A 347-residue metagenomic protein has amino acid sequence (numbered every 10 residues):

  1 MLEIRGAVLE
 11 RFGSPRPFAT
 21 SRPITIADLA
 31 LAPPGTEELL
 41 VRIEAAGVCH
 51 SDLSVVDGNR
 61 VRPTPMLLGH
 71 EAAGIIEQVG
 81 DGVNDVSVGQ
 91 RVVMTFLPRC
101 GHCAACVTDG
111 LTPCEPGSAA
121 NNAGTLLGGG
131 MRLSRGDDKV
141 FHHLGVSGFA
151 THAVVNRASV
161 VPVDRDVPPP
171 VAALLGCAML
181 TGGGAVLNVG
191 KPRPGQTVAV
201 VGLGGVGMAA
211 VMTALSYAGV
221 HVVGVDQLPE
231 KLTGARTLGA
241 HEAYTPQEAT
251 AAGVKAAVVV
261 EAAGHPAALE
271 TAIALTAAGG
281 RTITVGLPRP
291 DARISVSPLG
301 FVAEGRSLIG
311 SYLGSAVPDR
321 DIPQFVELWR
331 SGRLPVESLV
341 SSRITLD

Functional and structural regions predicted by a protein language model:
M1-L2, E270-I273, S315, D319-D347: C-terminal hydrophobic helical "lid"/dimerization subdomain of Rossmann-like NAD(P)H-dependent oxidoreductases
A30, G35, G264, T345-D347: Short loop/turn segments at beta->alpha junctions
L31-A46, V56-V107, T112, A120 (+1 more regions): Glycine-rich beta-strand-centered segment in the early N-terminal region that forms part of a ligand/cofactor-binding
R91, T151-H152, A158-V160, D164-E248: Mid-domain Rossmann-like dinucleotide-binding core that forms the NAD(H)/NADP(H) cofactor-binding site
F96-A158: Cysteine-cluster motifs in flexible loop/terminal segments that predominantly coordinate metals
H152, V200-L203, G224-V225, A257-E261 (+3 more regions): Glycine- and other small-residue-rich loops at beta-strand/loop junctions that grip anionic moieties
G190-T197, S216, V220, P229-S307: Glycine-rich cofactor phosphate-binding loops and adjacent beta1-alpha1 units of small-molecule cofactor enzyme domains
